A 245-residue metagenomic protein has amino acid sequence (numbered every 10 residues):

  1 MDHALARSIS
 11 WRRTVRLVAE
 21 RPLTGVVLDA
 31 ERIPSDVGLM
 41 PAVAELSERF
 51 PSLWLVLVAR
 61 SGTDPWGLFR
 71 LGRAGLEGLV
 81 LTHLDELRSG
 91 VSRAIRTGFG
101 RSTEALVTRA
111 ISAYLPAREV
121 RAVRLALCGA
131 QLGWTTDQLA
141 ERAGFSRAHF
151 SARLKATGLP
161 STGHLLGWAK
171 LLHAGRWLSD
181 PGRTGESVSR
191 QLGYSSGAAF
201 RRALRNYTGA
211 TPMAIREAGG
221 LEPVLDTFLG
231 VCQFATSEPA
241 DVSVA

Functional and structural regions predicted by a protein language model:
D2-S10: Short hydrophobic/Thr-rich beta-strand motif most characteristic of the beta2 strand and flanking loop of CheY-like
L5, W54-V56: Hydrophobic/aromatic residues located in beta-strands of well-ordered beta-sheets within soluble catalytic
S10-V15, T24-F50, A59-G67: Conserved phosphotransfer microenvironments
V56-T97: Output/docking surface of receiver
I95-L132, D137, R142, A156-G167: Short, Lys/Arg-enriched, Trp-marked, Pro/Gly-tolerant hinge/linker segments that flank
R121-T135, L154, G158, G175-T184 (+3 more regions): Basic, amphipathic alpha-helical hairpins
G133, D137-H164, S189-T211: Basic/polar phosphate-binding segments, predominantly the helix-turn-helix DNA-binding elements of transcriptional
R201-A245: …primarily DNA-binding HTH/wHTH and HhH modules…
